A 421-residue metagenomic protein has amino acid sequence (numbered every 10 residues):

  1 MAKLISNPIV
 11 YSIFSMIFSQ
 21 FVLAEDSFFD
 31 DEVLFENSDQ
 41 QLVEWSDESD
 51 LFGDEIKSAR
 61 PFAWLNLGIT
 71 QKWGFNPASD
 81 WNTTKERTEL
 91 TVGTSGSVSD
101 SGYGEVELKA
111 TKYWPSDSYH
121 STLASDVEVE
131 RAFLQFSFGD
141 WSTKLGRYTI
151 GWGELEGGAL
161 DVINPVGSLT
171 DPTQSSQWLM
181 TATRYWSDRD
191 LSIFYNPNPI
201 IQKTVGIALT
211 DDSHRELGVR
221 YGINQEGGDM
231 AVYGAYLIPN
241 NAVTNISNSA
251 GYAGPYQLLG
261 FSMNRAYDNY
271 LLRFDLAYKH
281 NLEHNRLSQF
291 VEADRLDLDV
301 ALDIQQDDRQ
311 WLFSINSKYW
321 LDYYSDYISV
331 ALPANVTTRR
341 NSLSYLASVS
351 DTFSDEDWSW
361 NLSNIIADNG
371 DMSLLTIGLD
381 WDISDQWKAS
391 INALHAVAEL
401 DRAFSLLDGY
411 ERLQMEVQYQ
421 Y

Functional and structural regions predicted by a protein language model:
V22-T83, G93, S121: N-terminal periplasmic/intermembrane-space "pro-region" immediately following the signal or transit peptide
F62-A63, D100-E105, D140-T143, D188-I193 (+6 more regions): Repeated loop/turn-to-beta-strand initiation elements of outer-membrane beta-barrel proteins
L65-W73, V106-K112, L145-R147, I193-P197 (+5 more regions): Transmembrane beta-barrel strands of outer-membrane/channel proteins
S79-E86, S121-D126, L169-Q174, I207-S213 (+5 more regions): Replace "Gram-negative outer membrane beta-barrel proteins" with "bacterial and organellar outer membrane beta-barrel
E86-V92, V127-A132, S176-M180, R215-V219 (+5 more regions): Hydrophobic, lipid-facing positions within transmembrane beta-strands of outer-membrane proteins
S95-I201, G222, A398: Outer membrane beta-barrel
D140, P172-W311, I315-S325, S405-L407: Signature for the C-terminal beta-barrel architecture of outer-membrane proteins
H395, L407-Y421: Outer-membrane beta-barrel "beta-signal"
